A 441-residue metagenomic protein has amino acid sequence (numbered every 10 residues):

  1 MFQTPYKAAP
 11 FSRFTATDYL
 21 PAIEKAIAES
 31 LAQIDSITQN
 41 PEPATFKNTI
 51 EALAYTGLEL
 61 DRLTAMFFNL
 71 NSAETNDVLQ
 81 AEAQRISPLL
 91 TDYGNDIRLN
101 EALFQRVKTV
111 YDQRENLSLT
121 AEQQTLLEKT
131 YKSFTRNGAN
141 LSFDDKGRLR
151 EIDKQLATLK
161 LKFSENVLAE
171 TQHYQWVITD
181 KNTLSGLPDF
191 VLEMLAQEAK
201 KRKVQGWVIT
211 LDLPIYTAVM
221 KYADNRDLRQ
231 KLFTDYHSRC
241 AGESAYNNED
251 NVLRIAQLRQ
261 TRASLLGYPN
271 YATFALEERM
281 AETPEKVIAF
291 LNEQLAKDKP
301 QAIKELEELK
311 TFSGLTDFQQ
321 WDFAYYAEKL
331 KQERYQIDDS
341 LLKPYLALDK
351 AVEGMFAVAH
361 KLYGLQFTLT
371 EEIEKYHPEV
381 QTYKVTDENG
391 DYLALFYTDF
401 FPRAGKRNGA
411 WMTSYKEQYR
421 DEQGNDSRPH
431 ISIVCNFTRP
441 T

Functional and structural regions predicted by a protein language model:
M1-L187, E193: N-terminal helix-rich structural modules
F2-Y6, Q33-A44, G57, D77-A83 (+5 more regions): Short charge-dense sequence patches
Q3-D18, F67-I86, T109-E151, T210-D250 (+3 more regions): Short His/Asp/Glu-rich catalytic/ion-coordination signatures at enzyme active sites or charged loops
L126, Q155-T158, E165, A169-T210 (+2 more regions): Active-site-proximal, well-structured secondary-structure segments within enzyme catalytic domains
